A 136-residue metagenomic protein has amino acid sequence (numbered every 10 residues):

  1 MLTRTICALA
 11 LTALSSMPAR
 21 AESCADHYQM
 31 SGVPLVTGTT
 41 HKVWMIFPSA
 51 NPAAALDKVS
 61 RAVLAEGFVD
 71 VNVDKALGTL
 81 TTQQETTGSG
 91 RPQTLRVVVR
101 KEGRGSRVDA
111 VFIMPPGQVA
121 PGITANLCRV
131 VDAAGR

Functional and structural regions predicted by a protein language model:
M1-T5: Positively charged n-region of N-terminal signal peptides that target proteins for export
I6-S16: Bacterial N-terminal signal peptides
R20-R136: Ser/Thr-rich, low-complexity intrinsically disordered terminal regions
